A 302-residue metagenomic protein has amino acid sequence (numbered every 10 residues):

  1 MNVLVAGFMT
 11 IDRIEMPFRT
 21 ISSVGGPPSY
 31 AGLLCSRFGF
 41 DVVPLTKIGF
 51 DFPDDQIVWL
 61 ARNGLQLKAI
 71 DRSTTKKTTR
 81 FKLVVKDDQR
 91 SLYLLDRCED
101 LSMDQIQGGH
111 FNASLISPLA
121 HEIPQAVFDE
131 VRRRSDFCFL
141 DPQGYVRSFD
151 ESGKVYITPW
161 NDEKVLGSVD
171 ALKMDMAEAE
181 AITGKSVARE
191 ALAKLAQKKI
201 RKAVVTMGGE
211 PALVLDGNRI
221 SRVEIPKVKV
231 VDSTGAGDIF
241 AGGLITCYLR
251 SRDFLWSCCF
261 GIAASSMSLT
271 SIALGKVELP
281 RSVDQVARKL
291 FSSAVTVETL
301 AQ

Functional and structural regions predicted by a protein language model:
M1-L4: Extreme N-terminal starter segment of soluble prokaryotic enzymes
I11-S22, R37-P118, E122, V127-F139 (+1 more regions): Conserved N-terminal subdomain of the carbohydrate kinase-like
T20-L33: Short catalytic helix/loop segments, enriched in acidic residues and glycine and frequently bearing histidine
L33, R80-L83, P211-V214: Short beta-strand scaffold segments in enzyme catalytic cores
L33-D41, C247-R250: Alpha-helix C-terminal capping segments
C35, D175, G237: Short, conserved phosphate/pyrophosphate- and ester-handling motifs at nucleotide-, phospho-/glycolipid
A113, S117-A193, P211: Conserved beta-alpha-beta core of the PfkB/ribokinase-like small-molecule kinase fold
V155-P159, E163, R189-Q302: Conserved phosphate-binding/catalytic region of the ribokinase-like
